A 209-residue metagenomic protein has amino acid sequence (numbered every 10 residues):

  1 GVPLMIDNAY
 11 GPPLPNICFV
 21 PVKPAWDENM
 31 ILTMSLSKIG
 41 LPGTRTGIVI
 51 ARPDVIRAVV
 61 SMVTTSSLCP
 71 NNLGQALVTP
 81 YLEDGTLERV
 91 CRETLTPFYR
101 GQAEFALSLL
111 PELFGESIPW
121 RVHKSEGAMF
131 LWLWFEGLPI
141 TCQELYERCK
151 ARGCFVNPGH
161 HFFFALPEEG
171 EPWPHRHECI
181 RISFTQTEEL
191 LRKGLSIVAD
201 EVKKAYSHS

Functional and structural regions predicted by a protein language model:
G1-S209: PLP-dependent class I/II
